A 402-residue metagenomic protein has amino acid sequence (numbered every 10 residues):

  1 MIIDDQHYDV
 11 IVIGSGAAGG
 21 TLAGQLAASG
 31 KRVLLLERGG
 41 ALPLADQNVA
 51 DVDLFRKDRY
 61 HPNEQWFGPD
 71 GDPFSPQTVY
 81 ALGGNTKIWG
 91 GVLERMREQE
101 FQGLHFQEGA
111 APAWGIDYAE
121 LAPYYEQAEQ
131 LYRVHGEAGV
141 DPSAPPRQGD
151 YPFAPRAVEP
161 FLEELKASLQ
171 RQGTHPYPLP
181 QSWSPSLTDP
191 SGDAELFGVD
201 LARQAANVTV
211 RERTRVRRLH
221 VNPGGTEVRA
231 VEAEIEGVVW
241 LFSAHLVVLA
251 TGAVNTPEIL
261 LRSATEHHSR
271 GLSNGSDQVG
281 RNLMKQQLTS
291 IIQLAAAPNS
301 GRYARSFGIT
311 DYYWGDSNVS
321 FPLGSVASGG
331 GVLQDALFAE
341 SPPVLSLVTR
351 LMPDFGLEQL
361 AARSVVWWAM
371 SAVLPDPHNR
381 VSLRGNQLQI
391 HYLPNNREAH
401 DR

Functional and structural regions predicted by a protein language model:
M1-H7: A short, basic/flexible loop-to-alpha-helix module at the beginning of a structural domain
V10-L35: N-terminal Rossmann-like FAD-binding beta1-loop-alpha1 element of flavoenzymes
Q25-A28, R32, G39-L44, L219-N222 (+1 more regions): Glycine-rich loop(s) and the adjacent beta-strand/alpha-helix scaffold that form part
A41, Y124-E129, A399-R402: Flavin-binding catalytic cores
L54-P142, G315-S317, V326, M370-A372 (+1 more regions): Redox-cofactor-proximal catalytic regions of oxidoreductases
D70-Q77, R95, W114-G115, S276-D401: FAD cofactor-binding and catalytic pocket of flavoenzymes
H105-V216: Conserved redox-cofactor binding core of oxidoreductases
Y177-L187, R211-E212, R217-G224, V366-S371 (+2 more regions): A glycine-rich dinucleotide-binding beta-alpha-beta segment and adjacent secondary-structure elements that constitute
